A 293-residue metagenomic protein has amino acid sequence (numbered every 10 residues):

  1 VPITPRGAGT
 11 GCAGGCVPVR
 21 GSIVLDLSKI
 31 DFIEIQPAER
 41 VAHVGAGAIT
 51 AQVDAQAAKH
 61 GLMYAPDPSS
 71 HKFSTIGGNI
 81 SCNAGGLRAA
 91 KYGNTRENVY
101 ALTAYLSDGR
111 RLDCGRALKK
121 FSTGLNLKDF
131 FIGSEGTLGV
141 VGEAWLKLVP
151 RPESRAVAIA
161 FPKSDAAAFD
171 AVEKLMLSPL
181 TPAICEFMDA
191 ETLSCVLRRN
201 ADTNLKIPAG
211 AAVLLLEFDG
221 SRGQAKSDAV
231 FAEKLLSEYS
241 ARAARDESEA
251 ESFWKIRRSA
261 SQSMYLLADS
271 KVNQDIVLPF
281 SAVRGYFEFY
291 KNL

Functional and structural regions predicted by a protein language model:
V1-L293: Noncatalytic alpha-helical scaffold of FAD-dependent oxidoreductases
